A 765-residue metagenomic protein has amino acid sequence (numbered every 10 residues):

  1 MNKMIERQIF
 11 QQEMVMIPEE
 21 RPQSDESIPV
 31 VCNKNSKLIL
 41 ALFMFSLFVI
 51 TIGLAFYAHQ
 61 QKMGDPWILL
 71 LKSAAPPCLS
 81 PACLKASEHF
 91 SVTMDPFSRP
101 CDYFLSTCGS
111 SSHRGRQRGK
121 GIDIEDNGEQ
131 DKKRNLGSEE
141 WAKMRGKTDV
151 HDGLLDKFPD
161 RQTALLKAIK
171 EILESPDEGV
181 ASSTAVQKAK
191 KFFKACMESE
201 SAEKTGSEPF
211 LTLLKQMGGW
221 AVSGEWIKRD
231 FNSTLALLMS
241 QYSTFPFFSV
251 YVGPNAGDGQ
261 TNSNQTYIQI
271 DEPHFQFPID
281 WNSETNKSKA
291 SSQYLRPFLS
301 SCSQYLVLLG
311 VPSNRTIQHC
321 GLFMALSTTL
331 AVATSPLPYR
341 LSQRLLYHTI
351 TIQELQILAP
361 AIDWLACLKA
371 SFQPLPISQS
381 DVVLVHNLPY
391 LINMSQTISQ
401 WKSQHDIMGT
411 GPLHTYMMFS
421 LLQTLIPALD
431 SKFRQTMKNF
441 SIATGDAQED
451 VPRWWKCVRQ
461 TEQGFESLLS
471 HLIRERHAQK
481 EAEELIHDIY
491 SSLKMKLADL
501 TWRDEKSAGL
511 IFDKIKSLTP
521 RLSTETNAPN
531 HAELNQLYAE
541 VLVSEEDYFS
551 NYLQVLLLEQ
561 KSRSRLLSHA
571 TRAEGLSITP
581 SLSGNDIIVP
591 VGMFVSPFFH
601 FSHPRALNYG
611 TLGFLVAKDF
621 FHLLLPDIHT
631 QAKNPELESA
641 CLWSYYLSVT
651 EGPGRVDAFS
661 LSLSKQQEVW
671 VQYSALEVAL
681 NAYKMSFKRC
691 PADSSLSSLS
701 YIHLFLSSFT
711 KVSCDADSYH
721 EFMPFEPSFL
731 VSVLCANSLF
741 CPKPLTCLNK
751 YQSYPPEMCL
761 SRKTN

Functional and structural regions predicted by a protein language model:
N2-Q560, L582, V591, V616 (+3 more regions): Zn2+-dependent metallopeptidase catalytic domains
F90-T93, E574-I578, H603, S660 (+1 more regions): Generic recognition of flexible, low-complexity loop/linker segments
N264-Q265, E574-S577, S583-D586: Short glycine-rich loop/turn motifs
Q479-K480, R572-G575, P590, V595-H600 (+1 more regions): Active-site-adjacent structural elements in folded domains
N551-P580, F594, F598: Flexible, glycine/threonine-enriched loop-and-boundary segments that flank and lead into catalytic domains of large
P580-L582, L607-N608: Intrinsically disordered, low-complexity regulatory regions enriched in Ser/Pro/Gly/Thr and acidic residues
V595-L615: Short pre-active-site segment immediately N-terminal to the catalytic Zn-binding motif
F620, L624-F687: Post-HExxH zinc-binding segment in Zn-dependent metallohydrolases
